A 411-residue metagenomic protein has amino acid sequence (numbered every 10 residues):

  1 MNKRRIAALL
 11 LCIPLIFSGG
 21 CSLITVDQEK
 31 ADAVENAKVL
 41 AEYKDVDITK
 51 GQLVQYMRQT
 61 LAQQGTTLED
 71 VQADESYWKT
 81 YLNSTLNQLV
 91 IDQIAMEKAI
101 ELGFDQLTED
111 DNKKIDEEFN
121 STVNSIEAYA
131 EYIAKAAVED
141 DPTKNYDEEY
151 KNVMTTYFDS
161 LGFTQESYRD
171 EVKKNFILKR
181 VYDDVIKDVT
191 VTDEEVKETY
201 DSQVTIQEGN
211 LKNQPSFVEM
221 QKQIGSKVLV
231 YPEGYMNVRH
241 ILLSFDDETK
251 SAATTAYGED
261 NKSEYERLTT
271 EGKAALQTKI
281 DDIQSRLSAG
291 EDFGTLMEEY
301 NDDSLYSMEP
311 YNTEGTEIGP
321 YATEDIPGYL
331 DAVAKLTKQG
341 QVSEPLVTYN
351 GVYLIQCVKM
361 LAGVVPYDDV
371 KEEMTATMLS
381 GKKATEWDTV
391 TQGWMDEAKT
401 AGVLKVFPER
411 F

Functional and structural regions predicted by a protein language model:
M1-N83, N87, Q221-P232, D247 (+1 more regions): Short, low-structural-confidence N-terminal segments
D27-D170: N-terminal targeting/tethering segments
K38-T49, Y56, K98, N237-S244 (+4 more regions): Soluble periplasmic/extracytoplasmic beta-strand elements of cell-envelope proteins
G51, Q55-Q59, T80-Q88, D92-E97 (+18 more regions): Solvent-exposed, polar/charged alpha-helical surfaces in well-ordered, non-transmembrane soluble domains, broadly
D70-V71, E101-D111, L211-K212, D292-E299 (+3 more regions): Surface-exposed patches in mature extracellular/periplasmic domains of secreted proteins
S121-I133, Q207-N210, D303-N312: Secretory-pathway/luminal and periplasmic proteins that interact with or process carbohydrate-rich
E139-N175, K179, D193-E266, E298-D303 (+2 more regions): Proteostasis/folding factors centered on peptidyl-prolyl cis-trans isomerases
T278-P327, V364-D369: Peptidyl-prolyl cis-trans isomerase
